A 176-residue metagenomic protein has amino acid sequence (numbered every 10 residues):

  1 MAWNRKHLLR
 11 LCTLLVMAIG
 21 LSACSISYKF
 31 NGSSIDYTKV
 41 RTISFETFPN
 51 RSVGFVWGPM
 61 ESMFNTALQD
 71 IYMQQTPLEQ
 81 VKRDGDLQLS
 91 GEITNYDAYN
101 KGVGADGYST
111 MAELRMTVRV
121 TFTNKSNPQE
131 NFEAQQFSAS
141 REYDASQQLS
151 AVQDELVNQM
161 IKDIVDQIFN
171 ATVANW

Functional and structural regions predicted by a protein language model:
M1-C24: Sec-dependent bacterial lipoprotein signal peptides
W3, S22-T66, D70, N170-W176: A structural "domain/chain start" motif
N31, Q74-E79, R83-F132, Q136-A151 (+1 more regions): Surface-exposed short loop/turn segments
V56, M60, T110, V152 (+2 more regions): Conserved acidic
Q153-W176: Compositionally biased, intrinsically disordered linkers/stalks adjacent to structured regions
